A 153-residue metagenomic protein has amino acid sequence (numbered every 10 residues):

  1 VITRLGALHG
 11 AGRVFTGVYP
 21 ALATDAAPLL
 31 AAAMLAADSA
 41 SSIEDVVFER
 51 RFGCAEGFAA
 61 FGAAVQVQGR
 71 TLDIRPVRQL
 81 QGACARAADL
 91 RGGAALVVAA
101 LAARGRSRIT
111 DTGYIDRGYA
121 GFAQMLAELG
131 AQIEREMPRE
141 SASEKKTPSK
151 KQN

Functional and structural regions predicted by a protein language model:
V1-N153: Short, structured segments at the rim of ligand-binding sites
